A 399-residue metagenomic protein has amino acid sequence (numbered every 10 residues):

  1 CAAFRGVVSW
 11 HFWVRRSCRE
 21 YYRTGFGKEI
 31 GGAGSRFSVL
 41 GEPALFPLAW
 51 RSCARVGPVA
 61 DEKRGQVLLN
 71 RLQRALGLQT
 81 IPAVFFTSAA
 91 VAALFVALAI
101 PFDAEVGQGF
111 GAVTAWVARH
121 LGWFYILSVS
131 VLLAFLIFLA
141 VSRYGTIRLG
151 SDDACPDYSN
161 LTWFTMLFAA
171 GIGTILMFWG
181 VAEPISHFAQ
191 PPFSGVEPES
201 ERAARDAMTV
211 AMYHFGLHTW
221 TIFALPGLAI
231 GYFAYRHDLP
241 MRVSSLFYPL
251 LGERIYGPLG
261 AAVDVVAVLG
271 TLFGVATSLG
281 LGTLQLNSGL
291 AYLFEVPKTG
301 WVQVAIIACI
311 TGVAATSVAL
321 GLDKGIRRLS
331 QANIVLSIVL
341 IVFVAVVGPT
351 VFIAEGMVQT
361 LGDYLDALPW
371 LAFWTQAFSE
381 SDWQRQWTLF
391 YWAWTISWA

Functional and structural regions predicted by a protein language model:
A60-A203: N-terminal alpha-helical transmembrane segments of multi-pass membrane transport and channel/translocase proteins
N70-G77, F102-V117, I137-D157, A207-H214 (+4 more regions): Membrane-water interface regions at transmembrane-helix termini and the short interhelical loops of multi-pass membrane
A75-Q79, A83-F86, A90-I100, L133-L136 (+5 more regions): Helix-loop-helix module between adjacent transmembrane segments
T87, L121, S128-V131, V263-T271 (+3 more regions): Membrane-interface loop-to-helix entry segments
V91-V106, S130-G145, A276-G289, L293 (+2 more regions): Hydrophobic alpha-helical segments and their helix-loop junctions in multi-pass secondary transporters
D103-G122, I185-A211, G282-W301, F352-R385: Membrane-interface interhelical loops and short amphipathic "cap" helices that link adjacent transmembrane segments
G109, R242-P258, S317-I338, I353 (+1 more regions): Hydrophobic, small-residue-rich membrane helices and short re-entrant helix-turn-helix hairpins that build
